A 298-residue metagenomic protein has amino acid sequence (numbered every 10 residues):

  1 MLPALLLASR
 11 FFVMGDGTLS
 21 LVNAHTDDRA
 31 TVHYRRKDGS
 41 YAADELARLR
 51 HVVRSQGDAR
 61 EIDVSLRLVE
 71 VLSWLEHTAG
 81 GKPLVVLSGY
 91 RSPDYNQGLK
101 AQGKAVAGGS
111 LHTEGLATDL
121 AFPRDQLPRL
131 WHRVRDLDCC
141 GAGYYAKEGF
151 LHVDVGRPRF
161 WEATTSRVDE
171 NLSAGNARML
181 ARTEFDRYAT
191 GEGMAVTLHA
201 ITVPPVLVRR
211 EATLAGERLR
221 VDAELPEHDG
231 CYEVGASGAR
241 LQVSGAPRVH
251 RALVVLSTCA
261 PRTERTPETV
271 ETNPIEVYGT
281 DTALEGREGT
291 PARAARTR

Functional and structural regions predicted by a protein language model:
L2-R10: Hydrophobic alpha-helical targeting segments used for export or membrane insertion
A8-S9, T31, D229, I275: Generic intrinsically disordered, low-complexity segments enriched for polar/acidic and small residues
F11-F12, D16-Y145, H152-V153: Cell-envelope/glycan interface and biosynthesis
G17-V22, D38, A105-E227, G235: Catalytic cores and adjacent binding grooves of peptidoglycan-active enzymes
D28, W161, R262-R265: Short, surface-exposed beta-strand/loop "edge" segments at domain boundaries and coil↔beta transitions
R178-R298: Beta-strand-enriched, solvent-exposed domains that form extended recognition/catalytic surfaces
